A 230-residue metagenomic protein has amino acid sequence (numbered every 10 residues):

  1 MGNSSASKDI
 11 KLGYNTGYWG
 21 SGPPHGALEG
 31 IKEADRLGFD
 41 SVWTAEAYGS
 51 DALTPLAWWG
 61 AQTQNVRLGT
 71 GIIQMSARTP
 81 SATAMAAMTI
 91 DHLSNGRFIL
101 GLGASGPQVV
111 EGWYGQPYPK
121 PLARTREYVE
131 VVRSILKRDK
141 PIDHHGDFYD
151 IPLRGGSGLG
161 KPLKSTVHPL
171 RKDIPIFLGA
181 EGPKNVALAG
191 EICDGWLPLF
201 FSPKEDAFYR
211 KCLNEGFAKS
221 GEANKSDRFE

Functional and structural regions predicted by a protein language model:
M1-E230: Active-site-adjacent structural elements that line small-molecule/cofactor binding pockets in enzymes
